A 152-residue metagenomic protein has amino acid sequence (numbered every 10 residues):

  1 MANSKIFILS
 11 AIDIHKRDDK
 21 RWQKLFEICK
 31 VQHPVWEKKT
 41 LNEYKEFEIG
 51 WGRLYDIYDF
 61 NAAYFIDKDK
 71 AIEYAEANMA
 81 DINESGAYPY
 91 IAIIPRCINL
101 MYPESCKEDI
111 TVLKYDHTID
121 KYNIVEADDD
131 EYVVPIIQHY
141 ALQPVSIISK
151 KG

Functional and structural regions predicted by a protein language model:
A2-D59, I91-I93: Short aromatic-glycine-(Arg/Gly/Cys) micro-motifs in beta-strand/loop hairpins
I6-L9, I28, F65, A71 (+4 more regions): Hydrophobic beta-strand residues in large extracellular and virion-surface proteins
I14, K68, R96-I98: Generic structural motif
H15-W22, Y64, A87, D130: Intrinsic-disorder-associated interaction segments
R21-L25, E43, Y74, N78-D81 (+1 more regions): Charge-rich, solvent-exposed alpha-helical interaction surfaces
G50-G86: A short, charged, amphipathic alpha-helix used as a generic interaction element across diverse proteins
F60, E76-G152: Short, mixed-charge low-complexity intrinsically disordered segments
